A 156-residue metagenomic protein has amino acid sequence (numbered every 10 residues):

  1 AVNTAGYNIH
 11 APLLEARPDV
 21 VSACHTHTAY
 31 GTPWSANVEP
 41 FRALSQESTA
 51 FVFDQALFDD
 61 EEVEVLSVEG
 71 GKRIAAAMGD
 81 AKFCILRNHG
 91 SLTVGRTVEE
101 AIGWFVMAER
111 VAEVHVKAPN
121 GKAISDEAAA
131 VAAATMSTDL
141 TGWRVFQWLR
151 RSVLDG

Functional and structural regions predicted by a protein language model:
A1-G156: Glycine-rich flexible loops
